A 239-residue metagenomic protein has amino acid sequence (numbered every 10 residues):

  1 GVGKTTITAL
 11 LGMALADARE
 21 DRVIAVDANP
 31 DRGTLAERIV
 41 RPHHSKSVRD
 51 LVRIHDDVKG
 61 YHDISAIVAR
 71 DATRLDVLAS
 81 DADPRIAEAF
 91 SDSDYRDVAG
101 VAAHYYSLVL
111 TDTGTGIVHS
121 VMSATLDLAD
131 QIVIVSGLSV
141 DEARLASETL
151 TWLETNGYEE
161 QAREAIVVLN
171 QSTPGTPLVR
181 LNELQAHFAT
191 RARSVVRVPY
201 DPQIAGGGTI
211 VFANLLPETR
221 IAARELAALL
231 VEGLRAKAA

Functional and structural regions predicted by a protein language model:
G1-L15: Walker A (P-loop) phosphate-binding motif
A16-L75: Phosphate-binding loop that captures ATP/GTP phosphates
N29-R32, A82-P84, T115, S139-D141 (+2 more regions): Conserved nucleotide-binding/hydrolysis micro-motifs of P-loop NTPases
S47-D50, D76-V121: Switch II (G3) loop of P-loop NTPases
A103-S107, H119-V140: Inter-motif core of Ras-like GTPase G domains
D112, Q171-L216: Beta-strand-loop-alpha "switch" segments that mediate conformational coupling across diverse proteins
S147-A162: Conserved C-terminal guanine-recognition region of P-loop GTPase G domains, centered on the G4
G207-A239: NTP-binding/hydrolysis catalytic cores, primarily Walker-type P-loop NTPases
